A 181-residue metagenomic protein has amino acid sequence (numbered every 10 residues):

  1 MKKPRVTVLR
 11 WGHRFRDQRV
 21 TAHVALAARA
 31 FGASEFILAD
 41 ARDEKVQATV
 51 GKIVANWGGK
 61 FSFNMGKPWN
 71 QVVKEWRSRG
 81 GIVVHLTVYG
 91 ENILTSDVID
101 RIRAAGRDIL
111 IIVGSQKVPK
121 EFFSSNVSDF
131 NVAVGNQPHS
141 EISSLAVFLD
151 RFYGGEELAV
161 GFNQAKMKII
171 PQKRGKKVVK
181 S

Functional and structural regions predicted by a protein language model:
K2-T7: Extreme N-terminal starter segment of soluble prokaryotic enzymes
V8-V20: Short, glycine-rich nucleotide/cofactor-binding loops
L9, I37, I82-L86, F130-V132: Hydrophobic/aromatic beta-strand patches that form the interior of the parallel beta-sheet core in alpha/beta enzyme
G32, R79, N126-S128: Short, structured coil segments at secondary-structure junctions
S34-R42: Short internal beta-strands
Q47-E121: S-adenosyl-L-methionine/SAH cofactor-binding core of RNA-modifying enzymes
F123-K173: Structured adenosyl-cofactor binding patch, chiefly the S-adenosyl-L-methionine
K173-S181: Long, charged alpha-helical interface segments
